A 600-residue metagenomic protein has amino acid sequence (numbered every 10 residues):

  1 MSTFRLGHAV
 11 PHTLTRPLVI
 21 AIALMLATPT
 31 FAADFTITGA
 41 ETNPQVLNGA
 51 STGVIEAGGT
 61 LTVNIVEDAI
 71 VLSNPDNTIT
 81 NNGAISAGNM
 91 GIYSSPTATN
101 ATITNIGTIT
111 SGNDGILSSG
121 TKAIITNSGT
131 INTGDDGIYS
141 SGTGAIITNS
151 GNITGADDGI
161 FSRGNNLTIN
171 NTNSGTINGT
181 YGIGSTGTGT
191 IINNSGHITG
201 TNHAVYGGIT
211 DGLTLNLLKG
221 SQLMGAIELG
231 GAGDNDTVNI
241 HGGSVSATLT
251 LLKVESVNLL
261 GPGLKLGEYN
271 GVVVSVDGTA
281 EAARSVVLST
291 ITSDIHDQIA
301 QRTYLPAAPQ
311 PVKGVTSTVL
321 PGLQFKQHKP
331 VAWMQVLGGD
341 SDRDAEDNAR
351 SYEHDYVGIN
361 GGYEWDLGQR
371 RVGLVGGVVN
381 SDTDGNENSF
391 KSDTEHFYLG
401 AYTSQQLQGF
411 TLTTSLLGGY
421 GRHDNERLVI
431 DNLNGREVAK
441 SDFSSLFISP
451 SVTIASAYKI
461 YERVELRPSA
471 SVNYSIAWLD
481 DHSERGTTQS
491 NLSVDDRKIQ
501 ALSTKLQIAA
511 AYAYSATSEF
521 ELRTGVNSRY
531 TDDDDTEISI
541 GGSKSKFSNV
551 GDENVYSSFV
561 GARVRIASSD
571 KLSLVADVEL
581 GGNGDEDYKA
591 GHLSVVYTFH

Functional and structural regions predicted by a protein language model:
M1-A32: Gram-negative bacterial Sec-dependent N-terminal signal peptides
S2-H8, A32-T38, L217-K219, T237-G314: Extracellular/surface-exposed low-complexity segments
A33-E41, S51-E67, T78-N89, T102-G112 (+7 more regions): Beta-strand-rich solenoid/repeat architectures in extracellular/passenger domains of polysaccharide-targeting enzymes
V46-S51, A69-T78, Y93-T102, G115-I124 (+5 more regions): Right-handed parallel beta-helix/beta-solenoid
T62, V287-E462, L466, V575-F599: Outer membrane beta-barrel translocator domains of Type V secretion systems
I106, S128, S150, S195 (+14 more regions): Transmembrane beta-barrel domains of outer membrane proteins
E346-D355, E387-F390, R422-D442, W478-Q500 (+1 more regions): Solvent-exposed, glycine/polar-rich loop segments of beta-barrel outer-membrane systems
S404, I460, S493-H600: Outer membrane beta-barrel transmembrane domains
